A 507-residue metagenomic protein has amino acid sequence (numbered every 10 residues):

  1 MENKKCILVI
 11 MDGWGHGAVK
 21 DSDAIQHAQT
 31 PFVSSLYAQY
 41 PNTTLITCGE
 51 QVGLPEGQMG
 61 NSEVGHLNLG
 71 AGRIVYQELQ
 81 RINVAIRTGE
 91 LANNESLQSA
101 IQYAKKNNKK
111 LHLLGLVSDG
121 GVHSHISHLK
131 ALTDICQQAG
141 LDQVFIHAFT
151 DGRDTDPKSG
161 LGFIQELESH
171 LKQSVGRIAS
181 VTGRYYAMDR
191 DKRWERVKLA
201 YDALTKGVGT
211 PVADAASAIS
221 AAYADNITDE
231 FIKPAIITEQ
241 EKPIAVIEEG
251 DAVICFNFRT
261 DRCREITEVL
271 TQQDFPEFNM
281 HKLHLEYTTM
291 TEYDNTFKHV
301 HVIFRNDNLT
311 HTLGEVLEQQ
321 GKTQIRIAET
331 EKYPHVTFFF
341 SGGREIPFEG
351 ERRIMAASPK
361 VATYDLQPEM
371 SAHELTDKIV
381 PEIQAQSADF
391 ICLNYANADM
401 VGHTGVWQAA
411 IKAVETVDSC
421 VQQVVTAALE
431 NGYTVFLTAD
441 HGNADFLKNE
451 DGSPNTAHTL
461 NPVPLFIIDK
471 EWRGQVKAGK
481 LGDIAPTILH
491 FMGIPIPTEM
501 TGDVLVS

Functional and structural regions predicted by a protein language model:
M1-S507: Feature captures the catalytic ectodomains and active-site-proximal regions of enzymes that hydrolyze or transfer
